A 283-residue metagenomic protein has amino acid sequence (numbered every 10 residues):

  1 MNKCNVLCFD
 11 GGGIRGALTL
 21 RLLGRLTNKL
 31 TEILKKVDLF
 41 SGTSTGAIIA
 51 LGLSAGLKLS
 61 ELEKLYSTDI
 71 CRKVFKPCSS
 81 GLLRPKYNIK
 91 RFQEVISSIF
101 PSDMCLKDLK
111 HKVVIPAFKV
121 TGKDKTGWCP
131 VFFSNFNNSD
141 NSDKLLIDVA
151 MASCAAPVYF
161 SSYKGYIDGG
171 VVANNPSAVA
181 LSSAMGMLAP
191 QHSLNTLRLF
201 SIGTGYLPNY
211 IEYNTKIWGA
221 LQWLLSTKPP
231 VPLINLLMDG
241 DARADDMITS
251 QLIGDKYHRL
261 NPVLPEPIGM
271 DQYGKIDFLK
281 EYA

Functional and structural regions predicted by a protein language model:
M1-A283: Conserved catalytic cores and adjacent C-terminal regulatory segments of lipid-metabolizing esterases/lipases
